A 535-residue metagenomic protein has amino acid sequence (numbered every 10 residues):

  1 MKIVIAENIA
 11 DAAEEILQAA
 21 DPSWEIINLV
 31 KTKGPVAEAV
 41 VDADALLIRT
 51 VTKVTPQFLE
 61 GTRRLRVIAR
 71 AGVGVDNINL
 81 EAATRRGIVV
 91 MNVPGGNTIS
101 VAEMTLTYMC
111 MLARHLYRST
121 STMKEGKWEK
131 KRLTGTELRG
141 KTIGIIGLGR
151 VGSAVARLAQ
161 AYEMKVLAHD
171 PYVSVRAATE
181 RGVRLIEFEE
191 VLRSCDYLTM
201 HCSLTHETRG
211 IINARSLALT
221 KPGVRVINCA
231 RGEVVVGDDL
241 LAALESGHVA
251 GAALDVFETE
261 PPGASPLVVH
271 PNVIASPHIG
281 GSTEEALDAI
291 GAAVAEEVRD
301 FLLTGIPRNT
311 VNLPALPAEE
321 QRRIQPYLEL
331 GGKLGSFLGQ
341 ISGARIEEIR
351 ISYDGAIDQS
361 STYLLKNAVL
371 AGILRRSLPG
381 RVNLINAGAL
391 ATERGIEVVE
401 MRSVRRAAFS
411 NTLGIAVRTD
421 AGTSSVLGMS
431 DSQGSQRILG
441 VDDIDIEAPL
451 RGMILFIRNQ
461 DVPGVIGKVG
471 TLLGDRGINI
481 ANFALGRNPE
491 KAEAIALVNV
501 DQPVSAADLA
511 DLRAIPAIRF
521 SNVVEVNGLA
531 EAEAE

Functional and structural regions predicted by a protein language model:
M1-V90, N213: An N-terminal-biased, well-structured beta-alpha scaffold segment characteristic of Rossmann-like dinucleotide-binding
N28-V30, R49, A71-G72, G87-I99 (+4 more regions): Short beta->alpha connector loops at strand-helix junctions that form conserved, small/polar/Pro-enriched
T52-L59, L167, P171-P266: Rossmann-like adenosine-cofactor binding region
R86, P94-T142, A154-A161, N309: Phosphate-binding beta-alpha-beta segment of Rossmann-like dinucleotide-binding domains, i.e., the NAD(P)
R86, V90-M91, P222-I341, D358 (+2 more regions): Rossmann-like dinucleotide-binding domain for NAD(H)/NADP(H)
A102-S121, K141, Q160-M164, A292-I306 (+1 more regions): Oxidoreductase and adenylate-handling cofactor-binding alpha/beta cores
L148-G149: Glycine-rich Rossmann-fold phosphate-binding loop(s) that bind the pyrophosphate of adenine dinucleotide cofactors
A315-D358, T362-E535: A conserved regulatory-domain signal marking ACT and ACT-like small-molecule sensing domains and adjacent regulatory
